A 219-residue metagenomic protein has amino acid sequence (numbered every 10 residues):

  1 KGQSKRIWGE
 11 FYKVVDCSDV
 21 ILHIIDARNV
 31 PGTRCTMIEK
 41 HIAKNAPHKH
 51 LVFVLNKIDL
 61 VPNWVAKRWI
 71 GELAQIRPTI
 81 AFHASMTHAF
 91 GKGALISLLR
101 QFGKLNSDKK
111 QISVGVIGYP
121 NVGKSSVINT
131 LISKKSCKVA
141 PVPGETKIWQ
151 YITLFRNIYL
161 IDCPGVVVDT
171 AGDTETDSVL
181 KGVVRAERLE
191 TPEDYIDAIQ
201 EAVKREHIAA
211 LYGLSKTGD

Functional and structural regions predicted by a protein language model:
K1-I42: N-terminal accessory targeting/assembly segments
K1-K5, K49-H50, P143-D219: Helix-rich effector regions associated with P-loop NTPase G domains
E10-V14, R28, H41-K44, W69-G71 (+3 more regions): Beta-strand elements of modular eukaryotic interaction domains
K13-C17, I24, H41, K57 (+8 more regions): Alpha-helical recognition domains of nuclear gene-regulatory proteins
D26, N56, D162-C163: Active-site glycine-centered loops adjacent to acidic/histidine catalytic or metal-binding residues that shape
V30-G32, I38-E39, T87-H88, S113-V114 (+3 more regions): Short amphipathic alpha-helical segments embedded in low-complexity Lys/Glu-rich regions
K44-F53, K57-G118, L189: Canonical P-loop GTPase G-domain recognition
S113-P141, C163: Glycine-rich phosphate-binding P-loop
